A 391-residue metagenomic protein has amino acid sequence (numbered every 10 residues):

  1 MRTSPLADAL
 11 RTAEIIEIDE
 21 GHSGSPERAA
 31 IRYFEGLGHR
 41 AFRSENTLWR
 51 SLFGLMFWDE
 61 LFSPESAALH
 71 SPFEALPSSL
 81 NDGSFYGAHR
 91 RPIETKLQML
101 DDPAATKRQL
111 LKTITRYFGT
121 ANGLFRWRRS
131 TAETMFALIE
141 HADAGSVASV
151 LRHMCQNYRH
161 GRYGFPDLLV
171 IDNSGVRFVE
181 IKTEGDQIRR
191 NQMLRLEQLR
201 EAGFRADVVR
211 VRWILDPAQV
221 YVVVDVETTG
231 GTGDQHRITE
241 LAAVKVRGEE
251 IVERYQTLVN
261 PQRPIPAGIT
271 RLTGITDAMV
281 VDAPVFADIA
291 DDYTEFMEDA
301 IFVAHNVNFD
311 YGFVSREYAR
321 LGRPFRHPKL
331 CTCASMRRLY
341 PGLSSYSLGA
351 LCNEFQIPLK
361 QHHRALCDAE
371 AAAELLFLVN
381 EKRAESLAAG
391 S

Functional and structural regions predicted by a protein language model:
M1-T113: Nuclease-adjacent, charged terminal/linker segments that flank catalytic cores
A30, S130-A142, S146-V150, D167-G185 (+1 more regions): Conserved catalytic cores of phosphodiester-cleaving nucleases, focusing on short active-site segments
E74-Y163: Long, positively charged binding patches that form subdomain-scale interaction surfaces for polyanionic ligands
V176-R210, P264-I265, C331: Basic, amphipathic alpha-helical patches used to engage nucleic acids or provide basic targeting signals, exemplified
T183, Y221, T228-G230, A334 (+1 more regions): Short, glycine/acidic-enriched loop or turn micro-motifs at the edges of active sites
R205, L330-S344: Short, flexible loop segments at boundaries between secondary-structure elements
R212-P328, P341-H363: Conserved non-catalytic scaffold segment of RNase H-like nuclease domains
E354, A373-S391: Acidic two-metal-ion nuclease catalytic site recognized across multiple nuclease folds, prominently DnaQ/RNase D-T
